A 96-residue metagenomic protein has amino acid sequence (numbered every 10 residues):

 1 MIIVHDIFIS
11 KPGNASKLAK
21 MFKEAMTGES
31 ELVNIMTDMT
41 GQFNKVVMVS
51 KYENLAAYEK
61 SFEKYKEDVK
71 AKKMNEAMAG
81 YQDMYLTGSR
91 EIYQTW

Functional and structural regions predicted by a protein language model:
M1-W96: Short S/T/G/P-rich N-terminal loop/turn motif that feeds into the first structured element of a domain
